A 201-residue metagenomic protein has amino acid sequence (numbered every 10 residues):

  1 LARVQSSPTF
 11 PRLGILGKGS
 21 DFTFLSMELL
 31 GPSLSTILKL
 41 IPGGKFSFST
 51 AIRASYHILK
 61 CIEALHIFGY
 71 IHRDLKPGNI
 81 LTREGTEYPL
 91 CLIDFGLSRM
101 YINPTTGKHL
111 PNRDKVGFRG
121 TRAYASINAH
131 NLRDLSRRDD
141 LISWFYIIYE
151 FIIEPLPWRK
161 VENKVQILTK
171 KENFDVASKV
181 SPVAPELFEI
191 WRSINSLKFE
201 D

Functional and structural regions predicted by a protein language model:
L1-P8: Structural motif at the C-terminus of the N-lobe alphaC helix and the adjacent alphaC-beta4 loop of the Hanks-type
R12-T23: Short beta-strand micro-motifs within the conserved protein kinase catalytic domain, predominantly in the N-lobe
L30-L40: Structural motif in protein kinase domains
A54-S55: Activation segment signature within eukaryotic-like protein kinase domains
H66-E84: Catalytic-loop of the protein kinase fold
R83-R119: Activation segment/activation loop of eukaryotic-type protein kinase catalytic domains
T106-G107, F118-R133: Protein kinase subdomain VIII
I127-A184: Conserved C-lobe activation region of Hanks-type protein kinase-like domains
